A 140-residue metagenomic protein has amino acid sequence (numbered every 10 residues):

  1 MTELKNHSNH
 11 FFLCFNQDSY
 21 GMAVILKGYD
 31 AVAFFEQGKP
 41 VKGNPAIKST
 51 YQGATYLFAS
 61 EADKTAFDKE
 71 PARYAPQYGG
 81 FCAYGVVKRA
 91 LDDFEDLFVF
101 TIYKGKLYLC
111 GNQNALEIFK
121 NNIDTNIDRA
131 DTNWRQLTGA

Functional and structural regions predicted by a protein language model:
N6-H10: Intrinsic-disorder-associated, low-complexity terminal segments enriched in Asp/Asn/His/Tyr and depleted of Lys/Arg
L13-A140: Charged, low-complexity intrinsically disordered segments
